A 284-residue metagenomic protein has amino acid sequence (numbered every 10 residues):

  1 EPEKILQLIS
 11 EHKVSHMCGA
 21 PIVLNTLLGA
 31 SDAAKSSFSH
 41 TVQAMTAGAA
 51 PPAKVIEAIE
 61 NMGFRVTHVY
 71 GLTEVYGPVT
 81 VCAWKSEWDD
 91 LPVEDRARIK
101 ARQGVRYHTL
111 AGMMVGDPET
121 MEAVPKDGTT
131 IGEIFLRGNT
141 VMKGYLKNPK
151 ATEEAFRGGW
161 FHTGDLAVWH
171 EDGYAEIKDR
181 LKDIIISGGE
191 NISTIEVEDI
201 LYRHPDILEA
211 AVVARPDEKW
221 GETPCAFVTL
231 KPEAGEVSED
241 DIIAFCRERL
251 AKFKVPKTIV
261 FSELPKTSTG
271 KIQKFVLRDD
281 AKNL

Functional and structural regions predicted by a protein language model:
E1-S15, A30: Conserved AMP-binding/adenylation subdomain of ANL enzymes
I9, M17, G138, K143-G144 (+5 more regions): AMP-binding/adenylate-forming catalytic core of the ANL superfamily
S10, V42-A44, P51-V69, T73-Y174 (+3 more regions): Conserved AMP-binding/adenylate-forming
H12, S31, A111, G159 (+3 more regions): Structural motif
S15-H16, Q43: Short, Asp-centered acidic motifs that coordinate Mg2+ and/or phosphate in catalytic or ligand-binding sites
A34-H40: Short, conserved loop/helix-junction motifs that constitute active-site signature segments in enzyme catalytic cores
Q43-T46, V212, V260-F261, L277: Hydrophobic/anchoring residues in structured secondary elements
A281-L284: Acidic/polar alpha-helix N-cap and adjacent early helical turns within long charge-rich amphipathic helices/linkers
